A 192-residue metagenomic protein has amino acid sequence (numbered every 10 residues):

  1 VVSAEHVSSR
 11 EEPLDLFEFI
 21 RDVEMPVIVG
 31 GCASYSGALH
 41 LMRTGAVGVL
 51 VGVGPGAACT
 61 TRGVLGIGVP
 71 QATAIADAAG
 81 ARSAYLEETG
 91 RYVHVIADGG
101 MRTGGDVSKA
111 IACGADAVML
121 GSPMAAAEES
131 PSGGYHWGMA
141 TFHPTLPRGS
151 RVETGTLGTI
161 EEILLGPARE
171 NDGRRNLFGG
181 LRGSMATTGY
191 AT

Functional and structural regions predicted by a protein language model:
V1-E88, H94, M124-A127: Active-site entrance/lid segments in N-terminal catalytic domains of soluble metabolic enzymes
V23, T44, G66-A97, R102-A191: Alpha/beta catalytic cores of nucleotide-metabolism and tRNA/nucleoside-modifying enzymes
